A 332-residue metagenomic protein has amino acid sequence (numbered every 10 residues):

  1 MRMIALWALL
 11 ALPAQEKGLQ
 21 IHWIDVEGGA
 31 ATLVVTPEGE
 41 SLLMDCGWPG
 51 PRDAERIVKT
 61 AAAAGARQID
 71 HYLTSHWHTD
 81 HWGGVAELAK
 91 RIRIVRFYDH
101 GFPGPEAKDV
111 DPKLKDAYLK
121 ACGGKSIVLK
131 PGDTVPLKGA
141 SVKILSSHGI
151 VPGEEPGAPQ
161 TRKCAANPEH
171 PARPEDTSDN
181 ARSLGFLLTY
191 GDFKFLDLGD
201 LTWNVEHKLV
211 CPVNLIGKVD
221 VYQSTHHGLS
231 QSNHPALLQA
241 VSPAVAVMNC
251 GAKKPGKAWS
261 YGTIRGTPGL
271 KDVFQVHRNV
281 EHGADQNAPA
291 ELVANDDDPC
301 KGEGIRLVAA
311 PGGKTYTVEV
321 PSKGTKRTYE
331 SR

Functional and structural regions predicted by a protein language model:
R2-M3, F97: Hydrophobic membrane-embedded alpha-helices and membrane-water interface caps/short interhelical or interfacial loops
M3-P13: Sec-dependent N-terminal signal peptides
L12-R332: Non-globular, low-confidence helical/coil segments that flank catalytic cores
